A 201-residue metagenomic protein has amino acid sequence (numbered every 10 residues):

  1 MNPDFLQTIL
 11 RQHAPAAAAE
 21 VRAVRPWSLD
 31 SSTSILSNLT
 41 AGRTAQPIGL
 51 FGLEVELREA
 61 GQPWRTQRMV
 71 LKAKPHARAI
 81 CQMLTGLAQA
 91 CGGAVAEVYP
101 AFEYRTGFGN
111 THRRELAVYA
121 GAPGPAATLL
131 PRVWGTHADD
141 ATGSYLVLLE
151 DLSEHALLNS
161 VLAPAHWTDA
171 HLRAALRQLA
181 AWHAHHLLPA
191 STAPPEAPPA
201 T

Functional and structural regions predicted by a protein language model:
M1-I48, G52-T66, A190-A197: Regulatory N- and C-terminal appendages and interdomain linkers associated with kinase/kinase-like NTP transferase
E56, G61-T201: Conserved ATP-binding subdomain of kinase catalytic cores across diverse folds
